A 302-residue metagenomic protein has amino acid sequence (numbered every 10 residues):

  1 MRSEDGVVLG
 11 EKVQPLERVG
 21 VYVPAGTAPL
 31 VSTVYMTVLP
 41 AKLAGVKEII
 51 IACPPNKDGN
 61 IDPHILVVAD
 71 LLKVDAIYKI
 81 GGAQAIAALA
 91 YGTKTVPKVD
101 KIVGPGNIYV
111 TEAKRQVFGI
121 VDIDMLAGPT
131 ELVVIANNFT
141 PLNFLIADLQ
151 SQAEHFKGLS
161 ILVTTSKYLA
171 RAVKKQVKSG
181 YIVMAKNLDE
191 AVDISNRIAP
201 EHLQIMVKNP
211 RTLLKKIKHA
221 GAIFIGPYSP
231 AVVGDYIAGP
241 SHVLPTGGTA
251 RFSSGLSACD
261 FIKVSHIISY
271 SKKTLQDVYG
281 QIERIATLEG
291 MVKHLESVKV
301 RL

Functional and structural regions predicted by a protein language model:
M1-S3, V21, I51-C53, A76-G82 (+9 more regions): General beta-strand structural signal in soluble alpha/beta enzymes
R2-I65: Conserved small-residue-rich beta-alpha loop and adjacent elements that most often cradle the phosphate/pyrophosphate
D5-G6, N56-N60, I80-A88, L188-D189 (+1 more regions): Short acidic loop-to-helix transition motifs that present clustered carboxylates
S32, L43-N60, A136-H155, L159-V173: Glycine-rich phosphate/diphosphate-binding loop of Rossmann-like nucleotide-binding domains
K73-S151, H155-L159: Conserved NAD(P)+-binding/catalytic subdomain of aldehyde/semialdehyde dehydrogenases
S151-E154, L159-A220: A glycine- and small/hydrophobic-rich beta-loop-beta segment that serves as a flexible "lid/hinge" or phosphate-binding
R197-L302: C-terminal core of ALDH-fold dehydrogenases
